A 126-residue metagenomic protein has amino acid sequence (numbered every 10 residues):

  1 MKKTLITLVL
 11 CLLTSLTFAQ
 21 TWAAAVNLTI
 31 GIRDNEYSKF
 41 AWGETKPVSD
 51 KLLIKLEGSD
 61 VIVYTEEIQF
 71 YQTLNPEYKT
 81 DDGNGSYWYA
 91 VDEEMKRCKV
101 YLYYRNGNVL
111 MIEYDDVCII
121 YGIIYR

Functional and structural regions predicted by a protein language model:
T4-T17: Sec-dependent N-terminal signal peptides
A19-A23, G58-D60, D82-A90, N106-M111: Short, hydrophobic/aromatic-rich segments at coil-to-beta transitions
Q20, Y125-R126: Short, solvent-exposed mixed-charge patches
Q20-T45: Tryptophan-anchored aromatic micro-motifs
E44-Y87: Mature extracytoplasmic domains of secretory-pathway proteins
Y64-Q69, V91-K96, E113-C118: Secondary-structure transition/turn motif
K99-Y125: Short, exposed beta-strand-loop hairpins at the edges of beta-sheets in extracellular/periplasmic proteins
